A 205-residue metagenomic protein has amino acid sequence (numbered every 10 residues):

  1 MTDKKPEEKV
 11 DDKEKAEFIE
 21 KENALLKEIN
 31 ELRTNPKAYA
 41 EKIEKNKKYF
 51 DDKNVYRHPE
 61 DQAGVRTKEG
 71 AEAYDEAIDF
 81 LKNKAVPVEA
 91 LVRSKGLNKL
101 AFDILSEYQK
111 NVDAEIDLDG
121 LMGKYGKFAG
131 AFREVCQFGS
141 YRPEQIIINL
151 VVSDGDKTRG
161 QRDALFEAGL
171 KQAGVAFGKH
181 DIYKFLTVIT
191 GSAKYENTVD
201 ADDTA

Functional and structural regions predicted by a protein language model:
M1-D12, T204: Acidic, proline-/serine-/threonine-rich low-complexity intrinsically disordered repeat tracts
K4-K5, E72-A73, C136-Q137: Short, flexible segments with low predicted structural confidence
K5, A16, D61, K68 (+7 more regions): Short, well-ordered helical secondary-structure segments
V10-N111: A short alpha-helix/helix-coil micro-patch that ends at or immediately precedes a cysteine
A16, E196-T204: Low-complexity, Pro/Thr/Ser/Gly/Ala-rich linker/spacer regions in secreted, extracellular modular proteins
S94-T198: A well-ordered secondary-structure block
